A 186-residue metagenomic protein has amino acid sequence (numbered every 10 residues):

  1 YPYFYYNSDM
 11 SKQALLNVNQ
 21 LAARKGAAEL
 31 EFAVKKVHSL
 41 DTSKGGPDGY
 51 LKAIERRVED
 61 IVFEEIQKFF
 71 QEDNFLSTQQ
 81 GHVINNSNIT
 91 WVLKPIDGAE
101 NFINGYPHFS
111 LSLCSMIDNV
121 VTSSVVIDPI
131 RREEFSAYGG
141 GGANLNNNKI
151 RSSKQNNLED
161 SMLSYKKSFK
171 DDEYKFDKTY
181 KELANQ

Functional and structural regions predicted by a protein language model:
Y5-I96, K178: N-terminal subdomain of lithium-sensitive/metallo-dependent phosphomonoesterases centered on the IMPase/IPPase/PAP
V37, F109, A137-G141: A short, compositionally biased
Q79-G81, I96-A99, N147, K167: Short, well-ordered turn and helix-capping elements at secondary-structure junctions
I84, E100-I103, E134: Conserved protein kinase catalytic core
V92-P129: Glycine-rich active-site/cofactor-binding loop and its immediate structural neighborhood
C114-Q186: Acidic beta-strand-loop-alpha-helix segment within the catalytic core of divalent metal-dependent phosphate-processing
